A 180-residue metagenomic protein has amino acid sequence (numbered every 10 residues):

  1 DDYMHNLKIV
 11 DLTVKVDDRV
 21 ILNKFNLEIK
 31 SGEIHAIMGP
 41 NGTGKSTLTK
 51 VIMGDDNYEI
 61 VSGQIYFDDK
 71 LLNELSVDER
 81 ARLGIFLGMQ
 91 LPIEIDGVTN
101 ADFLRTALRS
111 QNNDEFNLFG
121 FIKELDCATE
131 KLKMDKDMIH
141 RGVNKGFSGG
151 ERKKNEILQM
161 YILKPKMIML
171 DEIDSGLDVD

Functional and structural regions predicted by a protein language model:
L7-I9, I21-L22: Conserved structural motif at the start of ABC-family nucleotide-binding domains
D18-L22, E79: Short coil-to-beta microelement around the adenine-binding A-loop and adjacent beta1/P-loop entry of ABC ATPase
M38-P40: The feature captures the beta-strand-to-loop junction immediately N-terminal to the Walker
Q64-R80, N144, D178: ABC ATPase NBD Q-loop/coupling interface
L91, G97-N112, F121-E124: Q-loop/switch helix immediately C-terminal to the Walker
M160-Y161: ABC ATPase C-loop
E172-I173, D180: Walker B catalytic motif
